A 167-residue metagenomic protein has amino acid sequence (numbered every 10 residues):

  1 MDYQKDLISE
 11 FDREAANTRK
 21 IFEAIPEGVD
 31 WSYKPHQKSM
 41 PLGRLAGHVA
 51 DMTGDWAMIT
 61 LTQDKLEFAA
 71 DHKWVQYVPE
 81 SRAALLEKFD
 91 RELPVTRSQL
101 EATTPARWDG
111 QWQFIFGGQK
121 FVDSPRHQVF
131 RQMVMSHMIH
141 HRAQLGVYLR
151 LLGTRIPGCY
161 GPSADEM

Functional and structural regions predicted by a protein language model:
M1-S9: Short, charged, low-complexity loops and linkers
Y3-Q4, E27, E80-R82, V129-Q132: A short, structure-level motif marking secondary-structure boundaries and short turns
I8, D12-F22, V29-V75, F114-M167: Short, contiguous alpha-helical
N17-K20, A24, R91, V95-A102 (+1 more regions): Solvent-exposed, charged/polar functional surfaces in cytosolic regulatory/catalytic domains
M58-I59, D64-T103: Helix-adjacent hinge/juxtasegments
S98, A102-A106, V147, T154: Alpha-helix capping at helix-to-loop junctions
A102-G118: Acidic catalytic patch
